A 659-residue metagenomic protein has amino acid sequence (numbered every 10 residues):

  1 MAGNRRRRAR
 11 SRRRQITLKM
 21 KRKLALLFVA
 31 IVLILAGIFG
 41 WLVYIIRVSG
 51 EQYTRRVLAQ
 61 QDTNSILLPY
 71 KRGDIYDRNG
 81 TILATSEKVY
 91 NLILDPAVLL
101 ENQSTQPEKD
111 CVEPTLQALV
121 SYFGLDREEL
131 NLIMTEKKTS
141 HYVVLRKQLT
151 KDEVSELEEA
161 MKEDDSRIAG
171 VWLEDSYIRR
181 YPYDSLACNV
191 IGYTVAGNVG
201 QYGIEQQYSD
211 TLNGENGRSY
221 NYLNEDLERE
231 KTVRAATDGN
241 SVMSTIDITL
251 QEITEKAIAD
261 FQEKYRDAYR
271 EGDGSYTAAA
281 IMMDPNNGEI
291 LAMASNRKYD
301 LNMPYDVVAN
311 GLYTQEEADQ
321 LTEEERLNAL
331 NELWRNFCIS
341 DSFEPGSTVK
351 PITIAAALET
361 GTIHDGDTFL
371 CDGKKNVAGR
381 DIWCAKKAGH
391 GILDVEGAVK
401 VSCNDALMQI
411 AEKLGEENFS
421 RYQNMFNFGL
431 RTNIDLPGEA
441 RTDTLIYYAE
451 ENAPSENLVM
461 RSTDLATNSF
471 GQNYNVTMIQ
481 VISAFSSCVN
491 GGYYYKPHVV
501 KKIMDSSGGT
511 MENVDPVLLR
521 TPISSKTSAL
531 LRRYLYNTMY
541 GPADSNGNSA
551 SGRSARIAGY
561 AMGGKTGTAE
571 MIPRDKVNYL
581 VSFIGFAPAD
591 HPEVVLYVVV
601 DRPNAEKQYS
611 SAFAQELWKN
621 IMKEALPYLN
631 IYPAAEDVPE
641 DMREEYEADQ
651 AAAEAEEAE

Functional and structural regions predicted by a protein language model:
M1-Q315, S342, E417-M425, R574-D575 (+3 more regions): Periplasmic/cell-envelope proteins involved in peptidoglycan metabolism and beta-lactam response
R5, I82-A84, Y90, E228-V233 (+6 more regions): Beta-lactam-recognizing serine transpeptidase/beta-lactamase-like catalytic domain environment
